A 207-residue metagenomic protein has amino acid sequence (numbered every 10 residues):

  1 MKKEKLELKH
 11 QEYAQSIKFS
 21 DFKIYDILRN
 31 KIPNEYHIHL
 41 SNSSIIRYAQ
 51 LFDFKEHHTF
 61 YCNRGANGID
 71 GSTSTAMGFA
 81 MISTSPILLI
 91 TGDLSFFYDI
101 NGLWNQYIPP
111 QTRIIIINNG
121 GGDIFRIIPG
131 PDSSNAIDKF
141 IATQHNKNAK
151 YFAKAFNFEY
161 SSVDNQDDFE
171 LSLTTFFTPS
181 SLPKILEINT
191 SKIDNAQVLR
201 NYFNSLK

Functional and structural regions predicted by a protein language model:
K2-T84: Active-site diphosphate/adenylate-binding microenvironment
Y48-K207: Thiamine diphosphate
